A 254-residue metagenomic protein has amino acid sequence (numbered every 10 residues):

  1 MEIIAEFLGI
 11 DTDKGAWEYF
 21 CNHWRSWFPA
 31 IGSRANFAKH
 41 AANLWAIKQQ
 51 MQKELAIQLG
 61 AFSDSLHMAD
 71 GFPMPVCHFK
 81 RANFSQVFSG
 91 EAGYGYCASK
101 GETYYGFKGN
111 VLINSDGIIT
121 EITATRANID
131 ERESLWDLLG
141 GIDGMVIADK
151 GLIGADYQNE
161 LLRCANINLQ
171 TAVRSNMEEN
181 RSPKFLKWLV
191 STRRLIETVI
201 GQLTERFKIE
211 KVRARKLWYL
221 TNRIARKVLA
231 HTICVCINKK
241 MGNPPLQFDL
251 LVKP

Functional and structural regions predicted by a protein language model:
E2-P254: Short alpha-helical elements
